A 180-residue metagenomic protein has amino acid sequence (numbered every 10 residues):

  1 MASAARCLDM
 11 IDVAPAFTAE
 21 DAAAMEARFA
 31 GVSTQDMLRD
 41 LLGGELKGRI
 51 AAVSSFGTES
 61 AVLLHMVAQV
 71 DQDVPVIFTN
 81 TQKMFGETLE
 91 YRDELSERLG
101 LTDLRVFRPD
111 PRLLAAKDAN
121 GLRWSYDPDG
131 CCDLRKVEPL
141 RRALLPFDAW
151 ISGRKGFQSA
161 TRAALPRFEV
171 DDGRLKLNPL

Functional and structural regions predicted by a protein language model:
A2-L180: Nucleotide-activated chemistry modules centered on ATP-dependent adenylation/adenylyltransferase
